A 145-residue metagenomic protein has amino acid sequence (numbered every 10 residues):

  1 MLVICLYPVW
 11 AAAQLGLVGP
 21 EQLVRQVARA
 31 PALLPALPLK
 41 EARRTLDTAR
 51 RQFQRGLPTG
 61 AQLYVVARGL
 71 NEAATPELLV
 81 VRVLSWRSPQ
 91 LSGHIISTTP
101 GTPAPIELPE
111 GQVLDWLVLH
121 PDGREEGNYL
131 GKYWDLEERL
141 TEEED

Functional and structural regions predicted by a protein language model:
V3-D145: Mixed-charge, low-complexity intrinsically disordered regions
